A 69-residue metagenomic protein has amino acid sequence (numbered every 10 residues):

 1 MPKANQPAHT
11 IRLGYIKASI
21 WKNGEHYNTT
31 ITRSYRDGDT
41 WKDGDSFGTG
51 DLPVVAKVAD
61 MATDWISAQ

Functional and structural regions predicted by a protein language model:
M1-Q69: Single-stranded nucleic acid-binding surfaces, predominantly the OB-fold ssDNA-binding core
